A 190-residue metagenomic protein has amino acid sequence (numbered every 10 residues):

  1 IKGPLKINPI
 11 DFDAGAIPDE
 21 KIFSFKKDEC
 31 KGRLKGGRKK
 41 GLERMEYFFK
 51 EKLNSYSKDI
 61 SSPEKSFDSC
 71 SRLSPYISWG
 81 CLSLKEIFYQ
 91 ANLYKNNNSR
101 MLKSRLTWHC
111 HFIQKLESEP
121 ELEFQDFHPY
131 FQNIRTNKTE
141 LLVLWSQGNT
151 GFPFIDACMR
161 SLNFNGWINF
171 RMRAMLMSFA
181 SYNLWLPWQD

Functional and structural regions predicted by a protein language model:
I1-Q132: Glycine/tryptophan-enriched, flexible segments
K2-P9, N98, R135-L144, A157-N165: Hydrophobic transmembrane alpha-helix bundles
R33, S74-W79, Y94, K103 (+4 more regions): Conserved aromatic-histidine-acidic binding/catalytic patches
P63-E64, N149-T150, W167: Short helix-capping and inter-helix turn/linker motifs at the boundaries of alpha-helical repeat units
S71-S74, E140, P153-N163, R173-N183: Contiguous, well-ordered alpha-helical segments that form the cores/surfaces of helical PPI scaffolds
C81-L84, F152, N169-A174: Short alpha-helical patches at coil-to-helix transitions and adjacent helical residues in well-structured domains
N97-Q114, L162-D190: Structured ligand/cofactor/substrate-binding pocket environments in proteins
E121-F154: Helix-loop-helix junctions that connect adjacent transmembrane helices in secondary transporters/permeases, recognized
